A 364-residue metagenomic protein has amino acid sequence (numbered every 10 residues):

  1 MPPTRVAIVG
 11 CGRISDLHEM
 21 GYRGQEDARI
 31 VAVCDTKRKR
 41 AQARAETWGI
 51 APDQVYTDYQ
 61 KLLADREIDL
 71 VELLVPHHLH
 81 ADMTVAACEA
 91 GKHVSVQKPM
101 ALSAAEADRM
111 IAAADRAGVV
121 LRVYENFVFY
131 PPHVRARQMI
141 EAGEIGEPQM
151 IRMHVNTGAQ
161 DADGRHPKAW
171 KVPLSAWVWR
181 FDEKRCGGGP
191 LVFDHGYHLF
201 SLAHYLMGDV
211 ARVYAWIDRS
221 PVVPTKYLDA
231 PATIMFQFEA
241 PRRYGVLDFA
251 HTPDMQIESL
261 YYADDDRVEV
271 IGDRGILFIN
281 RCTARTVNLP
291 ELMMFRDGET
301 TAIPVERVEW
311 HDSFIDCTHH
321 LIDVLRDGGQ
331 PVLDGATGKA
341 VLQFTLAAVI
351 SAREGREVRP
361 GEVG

Functional and structural regions predicted by a protein language model:
M1-I50: N-terminal Rossmann-like dinucleotide-binding module
M1-P3, I8, A28, L70-E72 (+4 more regions): C-terminal helix-rich "cap/oligomerization" subdomain common to oxidoreductases
H18, W48-A113: Beta-loop-alpha module in the N-terminal Rossmann-like domain of NAD(P)-dependent dehydrogenases, especially those
T36-K39, R307-T318: Active-site loop of classical SDR/Rossmann-like NAD(P)-dependent oxidoreductases, centered on the catalytic Tyr-X3-Lys
R109-F127, G146-I151: Rossmann-fold dehydrogenase core element
F127-T225, G355: Predominantly a Rossmann-like dinucleotide-binding segment in NAD(P)-dependent oxidoreductases
D194, H198-A284, I315-G328, G364: Contiguous beta-strand/loop segments that form the cofactor/metal-binding neighborhood of enzyme cores
